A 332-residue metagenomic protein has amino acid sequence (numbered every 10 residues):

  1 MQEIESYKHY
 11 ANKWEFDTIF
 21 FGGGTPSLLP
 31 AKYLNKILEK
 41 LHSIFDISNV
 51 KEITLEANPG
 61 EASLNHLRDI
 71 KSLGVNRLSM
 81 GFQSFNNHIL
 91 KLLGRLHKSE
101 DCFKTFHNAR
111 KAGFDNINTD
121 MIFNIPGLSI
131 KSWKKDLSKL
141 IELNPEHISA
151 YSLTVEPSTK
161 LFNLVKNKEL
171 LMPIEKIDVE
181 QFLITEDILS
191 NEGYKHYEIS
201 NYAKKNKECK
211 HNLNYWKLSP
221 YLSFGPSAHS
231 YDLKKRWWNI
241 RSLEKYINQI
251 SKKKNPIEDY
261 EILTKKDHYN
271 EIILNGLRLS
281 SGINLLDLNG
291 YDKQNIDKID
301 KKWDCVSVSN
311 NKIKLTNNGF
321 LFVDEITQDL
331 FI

Functional and structural regions predicted by a protein language model:
M1-Y10, W14-N289: C-terminal scaffold of the Radical SAM
K135, L286, S309-N310, Q328: Intrinsic-disorder/low-complexity regions
P157, N295, F322: Short phosphate-engaging motifs
N289-W303: Short amphipathic alpha-helical interaction segments
K302-N311: A short, conserved structural fragment
K312-T316: Minor-groove-contacting beta-hairpin "wing" of winged helix-turn-helix DNA-binding domains
N318-I332: Short, amphipathic alpha-helical interaction segments positioned at domain boundaries
